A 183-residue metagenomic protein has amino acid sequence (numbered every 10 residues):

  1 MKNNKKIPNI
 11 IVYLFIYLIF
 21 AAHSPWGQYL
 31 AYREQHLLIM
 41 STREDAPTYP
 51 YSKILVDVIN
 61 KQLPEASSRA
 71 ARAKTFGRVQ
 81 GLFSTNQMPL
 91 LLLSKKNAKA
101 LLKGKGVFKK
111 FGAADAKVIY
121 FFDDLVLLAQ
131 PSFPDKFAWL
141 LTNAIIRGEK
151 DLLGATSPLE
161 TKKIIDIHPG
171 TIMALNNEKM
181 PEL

Functional and structural regions predicted by a protein language model:
P25-I39, T171-L183: Immediate post-signal peptide segment of exported/extracytoplasmic ligand-binding proteins
R33-T48, S68-A71: Short, well-ordered beta-strand elements
S41, I119-F137: A bilobed periplasmic-binding-protein/Venus flytrap-type ligand-binding module shared by bacterial periplasmic
T48-P64: Short, polar/charged alpha-helical segment
K53, F76-L91: Short helices/loops that flank or line small-molecule/ion binding pockets
P64-G81, K162: Short helix-initiation/N-cap motifs at beta->coil->alpha
M88-K110: A ligand-binding cleft/hinge motif common to bilobed small-molecule-binding domains
D151-L183: An extracytoplasmic/periplasmic, membrane-proximal ligand-sensing/linker region
